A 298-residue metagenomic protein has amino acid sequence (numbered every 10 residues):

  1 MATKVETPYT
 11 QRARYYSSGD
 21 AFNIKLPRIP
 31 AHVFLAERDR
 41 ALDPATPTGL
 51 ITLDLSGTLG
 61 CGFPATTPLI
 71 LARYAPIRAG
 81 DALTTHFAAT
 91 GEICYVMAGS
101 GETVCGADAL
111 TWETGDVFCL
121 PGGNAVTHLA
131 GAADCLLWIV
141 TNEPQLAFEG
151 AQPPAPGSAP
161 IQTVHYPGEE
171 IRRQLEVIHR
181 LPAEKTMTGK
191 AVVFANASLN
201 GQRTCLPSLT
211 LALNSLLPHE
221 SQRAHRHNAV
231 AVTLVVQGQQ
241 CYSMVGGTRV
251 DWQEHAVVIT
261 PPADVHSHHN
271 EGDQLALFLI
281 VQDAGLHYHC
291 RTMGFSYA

Functional and structural regions predicted by a protein language model:
M1-H32, A45, R223, V230-A298: C-terminal functional regions that serve as terminal interaction/effector modules
M1-T67, E149-S208, G294-A298: A short, N-terminal "cap"/entry segment at the start of jelly-roll beta-barrel domains of the cupin/DSBH fold
E6-Y9, F63-T66, D81-I93, A109 (+4 more regions): Short, low-complexity cationic-aromatic patches
L50-G62, I70-A88, A195-N200, T210-H227: Conserved short histidine dyad/triad with adjacent acidic residue
I77-D116, R226, V230-E254: A short beta-strand-loop-beta hairpin characteristic of the jelly-roll/cupin
T111-A133, W138-E143, D251-G272, V281-D283: Conserved metal-binding segment of the jelly-roll/cupin
L129, Q145-G150, L286-R291: A short beta-to-alpha transition loop/helix N-cap that caps and shapes the active-site region
K190-A191, L216, V232: Long, positively charged binding patches that form subdomain-scale interaction surfaces for polyanionic ligands
